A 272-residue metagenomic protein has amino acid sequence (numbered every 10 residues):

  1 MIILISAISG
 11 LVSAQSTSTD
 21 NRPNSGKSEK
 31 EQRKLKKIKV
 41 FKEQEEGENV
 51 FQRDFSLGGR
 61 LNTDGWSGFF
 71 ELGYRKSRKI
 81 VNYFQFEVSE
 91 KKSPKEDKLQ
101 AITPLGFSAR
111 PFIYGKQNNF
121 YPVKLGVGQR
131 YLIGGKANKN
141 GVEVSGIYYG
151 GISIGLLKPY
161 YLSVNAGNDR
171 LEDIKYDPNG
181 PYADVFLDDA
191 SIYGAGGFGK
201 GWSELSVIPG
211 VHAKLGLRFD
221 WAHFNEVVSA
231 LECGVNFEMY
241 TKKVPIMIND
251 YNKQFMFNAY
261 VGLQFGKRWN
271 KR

Functional and structural regions predicted by a protein language model:
M1-G47, N270-R272: Cleavable N-terminal export/targeting peptides
P23-K30, V127, F255-R272: Outer-membrane beta-barrel "beta-signal"
E46-R53, R75-Y83, K95, Q117-N118 (+3 more regions): Short loop/turn motifs that connect adjacent beta-strands in outer-membrane beta-barrel proteins
F51-F55, N62-W66, I80-N82, N119-V123 (+4 more regions): Residues that define the transmembrane beta-barrel architecture of outer-membrane proteins
L57-G59, F70, F84-V88, L125 (+4 more regions): Membrane-embedded beta-strand positions of outer-membrane beta-barrel proteins
L61-G65, Y74, V88-P94, Q129-I133 (+4 more regions): Transmembrane beta-strands of outer-membrane beta-barrel pores
V88-K124, G128-K139: Outer-membrane beta-barrel translocator/channel fold
I147-E232, N236-N252, F265-K271: Outer-membrane beta-barrel transmembrane domain signature
